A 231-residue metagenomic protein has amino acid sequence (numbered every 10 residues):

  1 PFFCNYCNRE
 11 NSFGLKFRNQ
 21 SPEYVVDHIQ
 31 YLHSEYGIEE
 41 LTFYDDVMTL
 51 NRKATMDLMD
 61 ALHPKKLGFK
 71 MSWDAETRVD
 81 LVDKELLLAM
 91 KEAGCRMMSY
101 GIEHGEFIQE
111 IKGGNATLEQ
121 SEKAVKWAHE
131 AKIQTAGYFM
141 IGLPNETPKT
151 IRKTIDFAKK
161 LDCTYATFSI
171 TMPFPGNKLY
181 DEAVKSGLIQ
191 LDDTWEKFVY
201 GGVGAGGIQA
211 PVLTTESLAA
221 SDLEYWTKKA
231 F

Functional and structural regions predicted by a protein language model:
P1-Y138, D156: Radical SAM [4Fe-4S] cluster-binding motif and immediate context
G14, L50, A89, L118 (+5 more regions): A broad, structure-centric signal for solvent-exposed, well-ordered loop/edge residues that line or flank functional
R18, P144-T147: Alpha-helix C-terminal capping/termination sites
Y31, Q134, K149-R152, D156-T167 (+1 more regions): C-terminal accessory regions of radical SAM enzymes
D46-N51, R78-V79, M140-N145, S169-K178: Short, solvent-exposed turn/loop segments enriched in Gly/Ser/Thr/Pro and often Arg
N51, G105-F107, S121, T147 (+2 more regions): Intrinsic-disorder/low-complexity, polar/charged segments
